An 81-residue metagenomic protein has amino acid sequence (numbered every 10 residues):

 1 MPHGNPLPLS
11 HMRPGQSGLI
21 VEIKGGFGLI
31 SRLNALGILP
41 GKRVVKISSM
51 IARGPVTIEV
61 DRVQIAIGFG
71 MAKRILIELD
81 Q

Functional and structural regions predicted by a protein language model:
M1-Q81: Compact, glycine-rich, soluble single-domain proteins
